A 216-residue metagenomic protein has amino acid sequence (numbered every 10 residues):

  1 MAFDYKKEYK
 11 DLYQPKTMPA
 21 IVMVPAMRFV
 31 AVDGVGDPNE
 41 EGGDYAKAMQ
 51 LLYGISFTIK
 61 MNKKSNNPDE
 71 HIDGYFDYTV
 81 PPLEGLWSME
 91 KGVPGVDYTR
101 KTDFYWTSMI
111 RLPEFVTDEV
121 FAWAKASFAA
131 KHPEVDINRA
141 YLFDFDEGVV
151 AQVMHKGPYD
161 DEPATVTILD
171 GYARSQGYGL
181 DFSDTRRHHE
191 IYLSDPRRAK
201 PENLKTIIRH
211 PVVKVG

Functional and structural regions predicted by a protein language model:
M1-G216: A solvent-exposed interaction/effector surface
